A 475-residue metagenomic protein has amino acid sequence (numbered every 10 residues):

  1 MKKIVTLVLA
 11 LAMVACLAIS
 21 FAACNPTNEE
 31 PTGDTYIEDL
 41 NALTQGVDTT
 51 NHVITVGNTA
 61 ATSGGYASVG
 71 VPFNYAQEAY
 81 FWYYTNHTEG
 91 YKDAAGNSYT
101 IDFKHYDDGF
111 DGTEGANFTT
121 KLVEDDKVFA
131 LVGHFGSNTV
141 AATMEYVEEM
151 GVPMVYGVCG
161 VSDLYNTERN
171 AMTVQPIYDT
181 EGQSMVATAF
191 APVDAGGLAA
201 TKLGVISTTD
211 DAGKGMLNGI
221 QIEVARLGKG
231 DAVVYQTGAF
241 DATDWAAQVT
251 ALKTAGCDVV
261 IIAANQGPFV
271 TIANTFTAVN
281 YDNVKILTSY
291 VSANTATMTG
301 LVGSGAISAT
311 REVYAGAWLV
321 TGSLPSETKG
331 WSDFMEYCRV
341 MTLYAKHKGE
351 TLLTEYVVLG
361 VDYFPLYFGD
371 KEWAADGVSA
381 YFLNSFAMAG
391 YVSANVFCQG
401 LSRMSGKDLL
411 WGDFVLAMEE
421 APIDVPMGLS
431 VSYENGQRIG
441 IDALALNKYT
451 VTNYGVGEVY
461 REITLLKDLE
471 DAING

Functional and structural regions predicted by a protein language model:
M1-T55, N86, D93-A95, V123 (+3 more regions): Short, low-complexity disordered leader/linker segments with a strong preference for bacterial N-terminal type II
E30-A42, G46-T50, I54, P422-G475: Solvent-exposed, acidic/polar segments of extracytosolic/periplasmic ligand-binding ectodomains
D39-T44, S68-Y75, H87-N166, V174-Y178 (+4 more regions): Beta-alpha junction/loop-to-helix N-cap segments that form part of ligand/metal-binding clefts
D39-T50, G57-F81, Y106-G112, F135-G136 (+2 more regions): Extracytoplasmic "Venus flytrap"
N58, L122-S137, V155-V158, K202-S207 (+5 more regions): Periplasmic-binding protein-like
T113, V128-T237, V284-S323: Extracytoplasmic ligand/sensor domains, especially the bilobed periplasmic-binding protein
F276-G390: Extracellular/periplasmic periplasmic-binding protein-like sensory domains
V361, P365-M388, C398-G455: Segments of small-molecule ligand-sensing domains
